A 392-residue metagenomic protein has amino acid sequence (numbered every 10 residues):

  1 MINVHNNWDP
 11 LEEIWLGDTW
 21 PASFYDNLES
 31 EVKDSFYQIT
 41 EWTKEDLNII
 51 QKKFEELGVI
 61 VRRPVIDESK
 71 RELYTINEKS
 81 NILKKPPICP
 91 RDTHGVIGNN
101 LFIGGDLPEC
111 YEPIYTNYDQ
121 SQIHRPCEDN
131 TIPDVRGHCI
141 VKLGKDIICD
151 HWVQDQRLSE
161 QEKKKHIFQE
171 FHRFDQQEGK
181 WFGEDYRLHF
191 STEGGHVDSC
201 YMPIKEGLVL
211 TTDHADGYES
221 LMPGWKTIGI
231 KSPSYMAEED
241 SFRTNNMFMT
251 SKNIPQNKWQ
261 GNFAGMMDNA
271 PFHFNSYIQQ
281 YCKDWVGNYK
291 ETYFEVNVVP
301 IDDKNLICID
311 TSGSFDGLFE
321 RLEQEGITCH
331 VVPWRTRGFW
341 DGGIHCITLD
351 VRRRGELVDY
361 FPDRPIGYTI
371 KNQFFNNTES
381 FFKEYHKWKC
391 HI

Functional and structural regions predicted by a protein language model:
M1-I392: The feature marks the mature, well-folded catalytic cores of soluble enzymes
